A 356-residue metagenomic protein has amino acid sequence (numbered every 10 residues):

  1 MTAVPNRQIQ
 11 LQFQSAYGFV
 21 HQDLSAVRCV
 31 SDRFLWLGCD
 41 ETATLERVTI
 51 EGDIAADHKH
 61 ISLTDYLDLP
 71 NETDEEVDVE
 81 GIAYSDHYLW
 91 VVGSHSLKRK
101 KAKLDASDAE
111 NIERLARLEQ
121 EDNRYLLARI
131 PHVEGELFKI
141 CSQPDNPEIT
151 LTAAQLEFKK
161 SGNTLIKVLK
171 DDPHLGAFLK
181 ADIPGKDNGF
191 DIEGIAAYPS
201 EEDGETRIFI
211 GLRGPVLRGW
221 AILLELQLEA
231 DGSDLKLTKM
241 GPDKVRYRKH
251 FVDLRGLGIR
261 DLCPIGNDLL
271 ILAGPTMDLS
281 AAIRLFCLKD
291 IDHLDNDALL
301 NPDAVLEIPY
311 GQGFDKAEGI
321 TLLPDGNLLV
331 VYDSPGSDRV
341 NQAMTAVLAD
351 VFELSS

Functional and structural regions predicted by a protein language model:
M1-S356: Sequence/structural signature of beta-propeller domains
